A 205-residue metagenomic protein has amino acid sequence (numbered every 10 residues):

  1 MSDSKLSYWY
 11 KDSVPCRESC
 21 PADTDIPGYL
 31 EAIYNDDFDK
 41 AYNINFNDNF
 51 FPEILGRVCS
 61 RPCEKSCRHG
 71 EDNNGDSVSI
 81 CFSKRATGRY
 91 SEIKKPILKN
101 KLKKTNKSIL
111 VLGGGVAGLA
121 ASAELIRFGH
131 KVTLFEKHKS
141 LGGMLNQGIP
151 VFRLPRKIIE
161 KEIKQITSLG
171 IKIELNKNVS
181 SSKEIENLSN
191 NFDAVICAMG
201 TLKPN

Functional and structural regions predicted by a protein language model:
M1-S108, R156, A194-N205: Ferredoxin-type iron-sulfur electron-transfer modules and their immediate structural context
D23-Y34, Y42-N45, G75-S77, C81 (+2 more regions): Beta1-alpha1 glycine-rich phosphate/pyrophosphate-binding loop at the start of Rossmann-like nucleotide-binding domains
F50, S180-K183: Short, conserved clusters of charged catalytic residues that mark active-site and nucleotide-handling motifs
K183, N187-A194: Core beta-strand elements of the Rossmann-like FAD/NAD(P) dinucleotide-binding domain in flavoenzyme oxidoreductases
